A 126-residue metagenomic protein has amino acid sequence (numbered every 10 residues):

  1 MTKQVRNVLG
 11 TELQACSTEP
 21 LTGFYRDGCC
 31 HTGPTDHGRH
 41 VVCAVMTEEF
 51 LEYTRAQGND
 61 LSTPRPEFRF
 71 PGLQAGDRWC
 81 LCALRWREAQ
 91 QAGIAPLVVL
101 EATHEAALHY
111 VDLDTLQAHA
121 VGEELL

Functional and structural regions predicted by a protein language model:
M1-E49, A120-G122: Extended boundary segments
V45-D60: Short, basic/aromatic beta-hairpin or loop at an interaction surface
Q57, A75, G93: Feature captures the catalytic cores and cofactor-binding loops of soluble hydro-lyases/lyases that act on carboxylate
S62-R69: Short alpha-helix capping/helix-loop boundary micro-motifs
W86-H109: Short, compositionally biased
H104-L126: Glycine- and charge-enriched low-complexity intrinsically disordered segments
